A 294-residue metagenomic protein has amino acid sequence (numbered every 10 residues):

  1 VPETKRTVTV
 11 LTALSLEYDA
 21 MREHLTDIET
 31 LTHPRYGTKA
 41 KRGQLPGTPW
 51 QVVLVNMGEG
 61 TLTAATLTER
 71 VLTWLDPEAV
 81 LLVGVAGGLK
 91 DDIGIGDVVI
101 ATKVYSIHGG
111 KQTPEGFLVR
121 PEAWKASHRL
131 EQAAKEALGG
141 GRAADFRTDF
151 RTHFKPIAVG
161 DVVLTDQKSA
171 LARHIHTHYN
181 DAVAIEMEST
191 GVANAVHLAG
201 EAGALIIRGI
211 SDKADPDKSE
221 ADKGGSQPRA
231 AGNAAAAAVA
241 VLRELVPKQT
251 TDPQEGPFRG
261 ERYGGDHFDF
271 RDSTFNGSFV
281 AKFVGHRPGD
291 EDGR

Functional and structural regions predicted by a protein language model:
V1-T251: Intrinsic-disorder/coil detector with helix-boundary
D252-R294: Long, low-complexity intrinsically disordered regions enriched in small/polar and proline/glycine residues
